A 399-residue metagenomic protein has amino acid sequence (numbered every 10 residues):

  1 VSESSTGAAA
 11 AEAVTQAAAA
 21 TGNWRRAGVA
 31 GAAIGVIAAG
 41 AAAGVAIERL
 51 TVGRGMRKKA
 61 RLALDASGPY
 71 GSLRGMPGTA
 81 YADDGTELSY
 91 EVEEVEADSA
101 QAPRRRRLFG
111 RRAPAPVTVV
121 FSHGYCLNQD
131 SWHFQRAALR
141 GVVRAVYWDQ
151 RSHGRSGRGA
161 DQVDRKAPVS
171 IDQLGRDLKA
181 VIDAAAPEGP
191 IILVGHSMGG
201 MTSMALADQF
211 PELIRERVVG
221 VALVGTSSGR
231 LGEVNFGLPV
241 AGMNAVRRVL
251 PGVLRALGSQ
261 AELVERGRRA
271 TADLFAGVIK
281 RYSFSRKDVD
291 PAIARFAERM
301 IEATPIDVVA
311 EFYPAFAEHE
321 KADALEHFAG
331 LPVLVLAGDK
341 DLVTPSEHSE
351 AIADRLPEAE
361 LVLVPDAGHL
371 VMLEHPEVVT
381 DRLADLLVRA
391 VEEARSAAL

Functional and structural regions predicted by a protein language model:
S2-V14, D354-L399: Catalytic active-site module of serine/aspartate enzymes centered on a nucleophile-bearing elbow/loop
G22-V52: Hydrophobic alpha-helical topogenic segments used for membrane insertion/localization
A82-D161, E188, H196, M201: Conserved HGGG/HGGXW glycine-rich cap/lid loop of the alpha/beta-hydrolase fold
Q150-T202, D208-I214: Active-site loop/oxyanion-hole signature of alpha/beta-hydrolase fold enzymes
D208, E212-V264: Flexible "cap/lid" loop of the alpha/beta hydrolase fold
G258-H327: Conserved alpha/beta-hydrolase catalytic His-Asp/Glu region
F316, D339-T344: Acidic catalytic loop of the alpha/beta-hydrolase fold
F328-A329, V335-A337, D341: Short beta-strand/loop motif that positions the catalytic acidic residue of the alpha/beta-hydrolase fold
